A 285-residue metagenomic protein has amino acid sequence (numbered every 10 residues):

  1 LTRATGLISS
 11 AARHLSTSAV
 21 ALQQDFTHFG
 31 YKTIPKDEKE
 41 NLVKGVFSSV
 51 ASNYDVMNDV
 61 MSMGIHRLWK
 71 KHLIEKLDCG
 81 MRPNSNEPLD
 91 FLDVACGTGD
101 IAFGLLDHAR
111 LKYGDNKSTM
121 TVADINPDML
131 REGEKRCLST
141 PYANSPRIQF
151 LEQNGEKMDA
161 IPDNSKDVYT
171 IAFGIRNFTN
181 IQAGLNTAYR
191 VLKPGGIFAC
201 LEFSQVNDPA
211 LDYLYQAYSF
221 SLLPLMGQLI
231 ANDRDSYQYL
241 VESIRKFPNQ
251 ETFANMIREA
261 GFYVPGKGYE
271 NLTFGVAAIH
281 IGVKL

Functional and structural regions predicted by a protein language model:
H14-G45: N-terminal auxiliary segments of SAM/dcSAM-dependent transferases
N53, M63-L89, G104, H108: Conserved alpha-helix/loop element of class I SAM-dependent methyltransferases that forms part of the SAM/SAH-binding
L89-M158: Class I SAM-dependent methyltransferase SAM/SAH-binding core
E156-Y169: A short acidic, Gly/Pro-enriched loop at the edge of an enzyme's catalytic core that lines a small-molecule cofactor
D167-I181, S204: A short SAM/SAH-binding and catalytic strip from SAM-dependent methyltransferases
Q182-I197: A short glycine-rich, Lys/Arg-flanked "PGG" loop and its adjoining helix->strand segment in the class I
S204-A260: C-terminal alpha-helical "lid/dimerization" subdomain adjacent to the S-adenosyl-L-methionine
G261-L285: Core SAM-dependent methyltransferase catalytic element
